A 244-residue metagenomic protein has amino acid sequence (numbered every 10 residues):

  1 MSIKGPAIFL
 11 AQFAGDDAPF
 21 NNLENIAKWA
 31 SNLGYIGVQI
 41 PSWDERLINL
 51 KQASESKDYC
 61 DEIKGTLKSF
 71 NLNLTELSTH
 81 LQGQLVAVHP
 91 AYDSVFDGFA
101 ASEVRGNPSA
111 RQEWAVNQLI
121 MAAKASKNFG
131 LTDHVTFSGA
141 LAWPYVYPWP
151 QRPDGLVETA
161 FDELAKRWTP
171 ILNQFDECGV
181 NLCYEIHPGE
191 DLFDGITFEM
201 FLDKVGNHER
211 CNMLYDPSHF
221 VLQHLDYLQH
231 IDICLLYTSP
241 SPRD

Functional and structural regions predicted by a protein language model:
K4-L10, V38-I40, L74-T79, H134-T136 (+2 more regions): Hydrophobic faces of well-ordered beta-strands that scaffold small-molecule active sites in alpha/beta enzyme cores
A11-A14, W43, T79-Q82, G139 (+3 more regions): Active-site beta-loop-alpha junctions enriched in small/polar residues
E24, W29, S69, V86-N212 (+1 more regions): Active-site acidic/histidine proton-transfer and metal-coordination neighborhood in alpha/beta enzyme cores
E24-W43: Catalytic domains of carbohydrate-active enzymes, especially glycoside hydrolases
P41-E62: Glycine-rich, proline-tolerant flexible connector loops at the mouths of alpha/beta enzymes
E55-C60, I196-E199, Y227-H230: Charged helix-capping and loop-helix junction motifs
C211, P217-L225, Q229: Beta/alpha (TIM)-barrel catalytic core signal, keyed to glycine-rich beta->alpha loops juxtaposed to Asp/Glu that bind
Y237-D244: Conserved small/polar residues in nucleotide/adenosyl-binding loops
